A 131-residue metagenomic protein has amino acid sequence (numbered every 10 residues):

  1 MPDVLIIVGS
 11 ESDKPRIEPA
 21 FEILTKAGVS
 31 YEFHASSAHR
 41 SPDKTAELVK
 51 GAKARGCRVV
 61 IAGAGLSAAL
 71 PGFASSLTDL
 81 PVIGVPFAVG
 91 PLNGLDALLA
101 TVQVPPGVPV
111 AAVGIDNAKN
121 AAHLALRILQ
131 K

Functional and structural regions predicted by a protein language model:
M1-D3, A27-S30, R55-R58, T78-P81 (+1 more regions): Short coil/turn connectors at secondary-structure junctions
P2, V8-P15, P19, N93-K131: C-terminal binding/interaction regions
P2-R40: Glycine-rich phosphate/diphosphate-binding loop of Rossmann-like nucleotide-binding domains
D3-V8, E32-H34, V60-A62, I83 (+1 more regions): Short glycine-rich or small-residue beta-strand-to-loop segments that form or flank ligand, phosphate, metal/Fe-S
A20-K26, S76-D79, R127-L129: Short, solvent-exposed amphipathic alpha-helical segments in soluble enzyme and RNA/protein-processing domains
F33-R55: N-terminal beta-loop-helix "entrance" segment that forms/cooperates in small-molecule cofactor or anionic ligand
E47-P86: Glycine-rich phosphate-binding loop
F87-P91: Short, acidic/turn-prone active-site loops that include or flank metal/cofactor- and phosphate-binding residues
